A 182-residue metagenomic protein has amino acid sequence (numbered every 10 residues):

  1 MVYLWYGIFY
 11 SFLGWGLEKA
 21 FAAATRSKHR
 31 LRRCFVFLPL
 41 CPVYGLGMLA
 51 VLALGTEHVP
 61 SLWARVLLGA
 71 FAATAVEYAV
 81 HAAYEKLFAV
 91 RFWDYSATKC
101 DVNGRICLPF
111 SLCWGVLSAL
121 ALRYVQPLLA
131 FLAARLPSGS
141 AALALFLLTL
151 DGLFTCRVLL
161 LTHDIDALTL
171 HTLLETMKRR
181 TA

Functional and structural regions predicted by a protein language model:
M1-A182: Aromatic-rich, lipid-facing transmembrane alpha helices and their immediate juxtamembrane interface loops in integral
